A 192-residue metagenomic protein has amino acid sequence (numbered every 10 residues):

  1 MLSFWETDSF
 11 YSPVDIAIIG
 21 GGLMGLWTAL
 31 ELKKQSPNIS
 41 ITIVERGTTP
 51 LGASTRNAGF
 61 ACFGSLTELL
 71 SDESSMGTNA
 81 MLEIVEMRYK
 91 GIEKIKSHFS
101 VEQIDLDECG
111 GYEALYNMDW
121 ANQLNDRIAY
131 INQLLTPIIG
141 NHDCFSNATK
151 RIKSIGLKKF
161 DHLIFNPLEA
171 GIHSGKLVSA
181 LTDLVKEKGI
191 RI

Functional and structural regions predicted by a protein language model:
M1-A17, K34-S40: Extreme N-terminal leader/targeting segments of oxidoreductases
G20-L26, R46: Glycine-rich Rossmann-fold phosphate-binding loop(s) that bind the pyrophosphate of adenine dinucleotide cofactors
W27, E31: Active-site signature of alpha/beta-hydrolase-fold catalytic machinery across serine- and Asp/Cys-nucleophile hydrolases
K33-R56: Glycine-rich FAD pyrophosphate-binding loop
G52, R56-E86: Glycine-rich active-site loop/strand segments that organize a redox cofactor
T67-E73, S97-C109, E113-D183: Flavin (FAD/FMN) cofactor-binding and adjacent substrate-gating region of FAD-dependent oxidoreductase domains
N79, E83-S97, D126, A180: A non-catalytic, amphipathic alpha-helix used as a structural packing/dimerization or gating element in enzyme scaffolds
V185-I192: A conserved beta-strand/loop element that lines the FAD pocket in flavoprotein oxidoreductases
